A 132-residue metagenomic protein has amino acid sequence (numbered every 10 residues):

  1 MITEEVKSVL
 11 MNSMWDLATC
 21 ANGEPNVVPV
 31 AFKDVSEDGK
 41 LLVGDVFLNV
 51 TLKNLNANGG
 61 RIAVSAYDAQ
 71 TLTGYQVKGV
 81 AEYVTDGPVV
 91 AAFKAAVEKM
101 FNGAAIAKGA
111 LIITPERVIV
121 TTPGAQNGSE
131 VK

Functional and structural regions predicted by a protein language model:
M1-K132: Binding-site signature for planar aromatic cofactors or substrates
